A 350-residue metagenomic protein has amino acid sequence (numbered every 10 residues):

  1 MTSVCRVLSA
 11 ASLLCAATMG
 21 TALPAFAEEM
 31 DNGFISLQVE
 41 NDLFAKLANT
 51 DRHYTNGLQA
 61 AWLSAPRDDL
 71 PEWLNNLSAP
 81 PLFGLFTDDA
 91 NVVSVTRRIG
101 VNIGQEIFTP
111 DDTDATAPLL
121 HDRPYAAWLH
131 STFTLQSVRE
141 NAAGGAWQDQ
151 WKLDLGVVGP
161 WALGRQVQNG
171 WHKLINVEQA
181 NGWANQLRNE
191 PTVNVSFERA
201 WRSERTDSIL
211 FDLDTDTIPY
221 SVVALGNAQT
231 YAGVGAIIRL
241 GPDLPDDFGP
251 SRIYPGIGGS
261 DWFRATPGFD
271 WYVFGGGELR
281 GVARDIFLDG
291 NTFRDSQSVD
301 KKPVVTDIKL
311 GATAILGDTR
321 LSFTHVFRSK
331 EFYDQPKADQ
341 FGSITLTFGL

Functional and structural regions predicted by a protein language model:
F26-N32, P66-R97, V138-Q150, S203-T217 (+2 more regions): Short loop/turn motifs that connect adjacent beta-strands in outer-membrane beta-barrel proteins
A27-D68, R98, I103-T113, R280-L288 (+1 more regions): Short glycine/proline- and aromatic-enriched beta-strand/turn motifs that initiate or cap beta-hairpins
F34, D111-T113, I237, P242-L350: Outer membrane beta-barrel transmembrane domains
I35-N41, I99-I107, L153-G159, R199 (+7 more regions): Transmembrane beta-barrel strands of outer-membrane/channel proteins
A45-K46, T116-L120, Q179-N185, V222 (+2 more regions): Extracellular loop and loop/strand-boundary signature of outer-membrane beta-barrel proteins
R52-L58, Y125-L129, D149, N189-V195 (+5 more regions): Residues that define the transmembrane beta-barrel architecture of outer-membrane proteins
W62-S64, Q105, L135-S137, R199-S203 (+4 more regions): Residue-level signature of outer-membrane beta-barrel architecture
A79-V167: Long, hydrophobic/aromatic-enriched structural stretches that serve as scaffold segments
